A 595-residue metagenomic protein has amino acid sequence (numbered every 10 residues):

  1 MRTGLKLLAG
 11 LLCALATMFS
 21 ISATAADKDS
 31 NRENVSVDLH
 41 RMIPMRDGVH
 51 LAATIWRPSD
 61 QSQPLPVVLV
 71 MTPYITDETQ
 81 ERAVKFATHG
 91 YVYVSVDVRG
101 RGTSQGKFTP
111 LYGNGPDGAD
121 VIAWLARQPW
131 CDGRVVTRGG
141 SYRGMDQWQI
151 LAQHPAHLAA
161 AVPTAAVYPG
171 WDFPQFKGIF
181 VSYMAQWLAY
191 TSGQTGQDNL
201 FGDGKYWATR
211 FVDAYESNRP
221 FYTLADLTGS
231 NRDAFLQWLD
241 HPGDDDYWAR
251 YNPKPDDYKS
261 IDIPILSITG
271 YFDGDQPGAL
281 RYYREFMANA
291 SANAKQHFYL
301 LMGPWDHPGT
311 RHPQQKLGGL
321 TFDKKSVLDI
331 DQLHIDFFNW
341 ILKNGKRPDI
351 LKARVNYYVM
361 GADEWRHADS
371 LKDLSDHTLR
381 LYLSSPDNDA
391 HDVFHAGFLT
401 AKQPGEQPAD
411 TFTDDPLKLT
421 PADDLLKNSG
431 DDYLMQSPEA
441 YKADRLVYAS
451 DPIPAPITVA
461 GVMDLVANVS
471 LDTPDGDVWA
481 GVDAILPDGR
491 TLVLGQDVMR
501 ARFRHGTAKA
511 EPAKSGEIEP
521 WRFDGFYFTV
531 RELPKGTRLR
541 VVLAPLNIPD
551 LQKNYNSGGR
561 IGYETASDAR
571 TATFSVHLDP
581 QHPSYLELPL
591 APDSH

Functional and structural regions predicted by a protein language model:
A9-S20: Bacterial N-terminal signal peptides
D27-Q61, I453-A455: N-terminal cap/lid segment of alpha/beta-hydrolase-fold proteins
P58-R127, R311-F322, A480, L486-D488 (+1 more regions): Cap/lid segment of the alpha/beta-hydrolase catalytic domain
T88, A152-S260: Accessory cap/linker subdomain of secreted extracellular hydrolases
W130-Y142: Alpha/beta-hydrolase fold nucleophile elbow
Y215-R219, K316-H595: C-terminal, loop-rich substrate-recognition/catalytic regions characterized by aromatic stacking residues
S267-T269: Short beta-strand/loop motif that positions the catalytic acidic residue of the alpha/beta-hydrolase fold
P277-F298: Active-site-adjacent alpha-helix of alpha/beta-hydrolase-fold enzymes
